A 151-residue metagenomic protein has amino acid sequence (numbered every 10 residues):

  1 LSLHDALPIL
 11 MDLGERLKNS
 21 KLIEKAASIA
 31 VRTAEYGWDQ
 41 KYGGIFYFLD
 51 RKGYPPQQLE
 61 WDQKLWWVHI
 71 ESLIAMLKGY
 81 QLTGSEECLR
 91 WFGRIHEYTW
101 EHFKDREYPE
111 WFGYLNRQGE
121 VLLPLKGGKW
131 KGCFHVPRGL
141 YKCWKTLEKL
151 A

Functional and structural regions predicted by a protein language model:
L1-A151: Glycan-recognition and catalytic cores of secretory/periplasmic carbohydrate-active enzymes
